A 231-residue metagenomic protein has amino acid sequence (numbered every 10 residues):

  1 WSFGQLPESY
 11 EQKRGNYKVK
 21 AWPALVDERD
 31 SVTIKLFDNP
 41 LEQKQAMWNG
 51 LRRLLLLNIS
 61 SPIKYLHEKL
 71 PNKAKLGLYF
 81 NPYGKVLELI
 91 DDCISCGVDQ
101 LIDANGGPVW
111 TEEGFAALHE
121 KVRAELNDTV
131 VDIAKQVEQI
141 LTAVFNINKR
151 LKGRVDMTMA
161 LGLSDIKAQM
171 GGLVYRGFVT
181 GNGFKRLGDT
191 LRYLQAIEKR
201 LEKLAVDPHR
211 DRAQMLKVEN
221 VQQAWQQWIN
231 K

Functional and structural regions predicted by a protein language model:
W1-K231: Extended, well-ordered protein cores
